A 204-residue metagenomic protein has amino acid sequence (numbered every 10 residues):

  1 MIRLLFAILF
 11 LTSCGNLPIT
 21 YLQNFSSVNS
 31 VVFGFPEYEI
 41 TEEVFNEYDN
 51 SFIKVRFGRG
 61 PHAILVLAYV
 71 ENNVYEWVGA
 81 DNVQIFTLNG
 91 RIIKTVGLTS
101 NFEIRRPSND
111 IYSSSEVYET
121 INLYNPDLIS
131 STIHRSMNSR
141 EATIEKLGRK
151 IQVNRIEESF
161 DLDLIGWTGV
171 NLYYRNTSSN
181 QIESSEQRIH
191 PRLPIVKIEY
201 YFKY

Functional and structural regions predicted by a protein language model:
M1-I8: Sec-dependent signal peptide recognition, specifically the positively charged N-region followed immediately by
F10-S13: C-terminal motif of bacterial Sec signal peptides marking the signal peptidase cleavage site
G15-T87, D110-Y204: Acidic, serine/threonine-rich low-complexity disordered tracts
I92-K94, I182: Residue-level detector of beta-propeller blades
G97-E103, G148: Acidic/charged, solvent-exposed loop-and-adjacent secondary-structure segments enriched in E/D, K/R, S/T, and G/P
